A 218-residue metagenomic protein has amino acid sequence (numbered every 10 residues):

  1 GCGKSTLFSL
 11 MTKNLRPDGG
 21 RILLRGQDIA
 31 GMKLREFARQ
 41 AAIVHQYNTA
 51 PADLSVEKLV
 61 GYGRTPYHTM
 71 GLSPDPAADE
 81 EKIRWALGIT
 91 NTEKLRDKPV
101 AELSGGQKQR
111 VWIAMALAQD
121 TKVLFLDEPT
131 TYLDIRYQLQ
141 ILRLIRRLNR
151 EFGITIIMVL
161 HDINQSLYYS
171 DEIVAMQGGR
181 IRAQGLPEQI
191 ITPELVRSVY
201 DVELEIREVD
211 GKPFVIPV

Functional and structural regions predicted by a protein language model:
T12: Helix-to-loop junction immediately C-terminal to a conserved catalytic motif
G20-D28, F37: Conserved ABC transporter NBD signature motif
G61, P76-L95, D120: Conserved ABC ATPase "signature" region
P99-L103, Q107: Conserved ABC ATPase signature
L124-E128: Catalytic Walker B motif of ABC-type/P-loop ATPase nucleotide-binding domains
I173-L186: H-loop (His-switch) and adjacent beta-strand-loop-beta switch element of ABC-type ATPase nucleotide-binding domains
S198-V218: ABC ATPase nucleotide-binding domains
